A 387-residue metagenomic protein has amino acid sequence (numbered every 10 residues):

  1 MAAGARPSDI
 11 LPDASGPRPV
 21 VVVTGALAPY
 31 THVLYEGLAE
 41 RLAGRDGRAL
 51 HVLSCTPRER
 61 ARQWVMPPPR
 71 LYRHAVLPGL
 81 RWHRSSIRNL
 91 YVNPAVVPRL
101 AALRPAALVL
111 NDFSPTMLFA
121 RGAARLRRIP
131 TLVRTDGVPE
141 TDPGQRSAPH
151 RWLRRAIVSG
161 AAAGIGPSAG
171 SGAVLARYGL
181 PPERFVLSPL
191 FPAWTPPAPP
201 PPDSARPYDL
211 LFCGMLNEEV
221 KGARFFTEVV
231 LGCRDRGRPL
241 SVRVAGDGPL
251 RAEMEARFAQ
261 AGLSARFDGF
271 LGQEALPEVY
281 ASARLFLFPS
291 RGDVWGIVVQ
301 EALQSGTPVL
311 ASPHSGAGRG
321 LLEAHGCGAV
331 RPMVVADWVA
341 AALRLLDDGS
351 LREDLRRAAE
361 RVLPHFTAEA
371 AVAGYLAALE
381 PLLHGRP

Functional and structural regions predicted by a protein language model:
V21, P201-K221, T227-L231: Conserved donor-binding/catalytic core segment of Leloir-type glycosyltransferases
V33-G37, N217-G232, P249-A252: A conserved mid-protein helix/loop that constitutes part of the nucleotide-sugar donor-binding site
I129-A148, G160-A163: A short, histidine- and acid-enriched strand-loop-helix "catalytic/donor-clamping" loop that lines the nucleotide-sugar
R155-P199, A205: Donor nucleotide-sugar binding/catalytic pocket of nucleotide-sugar-dependent glycosyltransferases
F270-L271, E278-A283: Short alpha-helical donor nucleotide-sugar binding micro-motif in glycosyltransferases
R291: Aromatic "clamp/platform" in nucleotide-sugar-dependent glycosyltransferases that forms part of the donor/acceptor
P308-S312: Short hydrophobic beta-strand element within catalytic cores of glycosyltransferases and related nucleotide-activated
A324, G328-A336, R344-G349: Conserved acidic donor-binding segment of nucleotide-sugar-dependent glycosyltransferases
